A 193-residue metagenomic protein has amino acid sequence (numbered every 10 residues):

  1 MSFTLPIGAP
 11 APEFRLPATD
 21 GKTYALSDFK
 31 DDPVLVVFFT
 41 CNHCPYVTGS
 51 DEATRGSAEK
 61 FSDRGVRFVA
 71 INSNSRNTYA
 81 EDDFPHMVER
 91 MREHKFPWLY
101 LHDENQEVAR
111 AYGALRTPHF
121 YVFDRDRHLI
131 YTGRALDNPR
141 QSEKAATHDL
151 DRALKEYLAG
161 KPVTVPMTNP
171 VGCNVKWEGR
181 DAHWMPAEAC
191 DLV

Functional and structural regions predicted by a protein language model:
M1-M167, D181, A189-V193: Chalcogenol-based redox active-site neighborhoods
N169-D181: A short, charged, Gly/Pro-tolerant segment at domain boundaries
W184: Short terminal or interdomain "cap/linker" segment that borders an active site or interface and mediates
